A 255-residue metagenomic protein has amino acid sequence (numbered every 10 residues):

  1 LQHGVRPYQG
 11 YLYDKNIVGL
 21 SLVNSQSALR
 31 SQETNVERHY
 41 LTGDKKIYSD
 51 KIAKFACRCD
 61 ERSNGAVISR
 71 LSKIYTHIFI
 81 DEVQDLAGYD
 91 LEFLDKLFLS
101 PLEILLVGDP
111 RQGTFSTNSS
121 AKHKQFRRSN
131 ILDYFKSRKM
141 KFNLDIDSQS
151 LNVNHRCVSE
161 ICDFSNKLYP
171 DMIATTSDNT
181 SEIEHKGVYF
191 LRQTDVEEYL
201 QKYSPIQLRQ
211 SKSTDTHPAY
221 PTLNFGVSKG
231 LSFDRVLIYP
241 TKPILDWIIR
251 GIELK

Functional and structural regions predicted by a protein language model:
V5-H77, G88-Y89, F93: Accessory N-terminal region flanking or inserted into the helicase ATPase core in nucleic-acid motor proteins
E61, G65, K73, H77 (+2 more regions): Conserved helicase motor core of SF1/SF2 NTP-dependent helicases
